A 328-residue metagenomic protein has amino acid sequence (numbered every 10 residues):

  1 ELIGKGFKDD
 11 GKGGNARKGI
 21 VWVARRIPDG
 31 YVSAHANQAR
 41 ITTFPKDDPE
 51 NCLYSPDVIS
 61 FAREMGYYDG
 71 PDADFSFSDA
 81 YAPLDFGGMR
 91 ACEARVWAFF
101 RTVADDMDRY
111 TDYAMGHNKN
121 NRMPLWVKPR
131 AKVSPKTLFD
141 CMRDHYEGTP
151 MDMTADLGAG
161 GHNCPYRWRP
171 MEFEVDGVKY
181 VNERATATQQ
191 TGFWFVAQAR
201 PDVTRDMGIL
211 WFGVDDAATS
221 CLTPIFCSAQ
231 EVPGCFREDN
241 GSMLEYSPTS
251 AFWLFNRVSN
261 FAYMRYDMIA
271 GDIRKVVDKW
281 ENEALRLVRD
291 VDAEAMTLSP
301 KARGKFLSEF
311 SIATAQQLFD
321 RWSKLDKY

Functional and structural regions predicted by a protein language model:
L2-Y328: C-terminus-biased signal that marks the final domain/tail of proteins
